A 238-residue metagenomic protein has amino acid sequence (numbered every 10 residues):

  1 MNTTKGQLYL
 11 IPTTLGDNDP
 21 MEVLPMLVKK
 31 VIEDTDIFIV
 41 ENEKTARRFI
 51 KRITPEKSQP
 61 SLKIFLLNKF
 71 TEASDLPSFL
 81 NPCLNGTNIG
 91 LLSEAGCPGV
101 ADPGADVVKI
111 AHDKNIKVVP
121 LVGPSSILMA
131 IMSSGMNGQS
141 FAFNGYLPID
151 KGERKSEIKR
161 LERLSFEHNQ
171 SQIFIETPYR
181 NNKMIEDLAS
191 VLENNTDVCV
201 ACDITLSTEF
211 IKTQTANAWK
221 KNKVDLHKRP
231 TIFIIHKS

Functional and structural regions predicted by a protein language model:
M1-L67: Glycine-rich, flexible N-terminal cofactor/catalytic loop recognition
N2, G6-Y9, T87-N88, F166-S238: A contiguous loop/helix-start segment that scaffolds small-molecule binding in enzyme catalytic cores
Y9, D106-L164: Class I SAM-dependent methyltransferase SAM-binding "motif I" and its flanking Rossmann-like core
L15-D17, E94-P98, P178-Y179, S238: Short glycine-rich anion-binding loops that position phosphate/pyrophosphate groups of nucleotides and phosphorylated
I32-F38, N115-V119, S171-Q172: Short active-site oxyanion
K44-A46, G96, S126, R180: Alpha-helix capping/helix-boundary segments
F65-E72, L147-K151: Conserved helicase motor
N68, L76-V118: Glycine/small-residue-rich loop that forms an oxyanion/phosphate-binding "nest" at active or ligand-binding sites
